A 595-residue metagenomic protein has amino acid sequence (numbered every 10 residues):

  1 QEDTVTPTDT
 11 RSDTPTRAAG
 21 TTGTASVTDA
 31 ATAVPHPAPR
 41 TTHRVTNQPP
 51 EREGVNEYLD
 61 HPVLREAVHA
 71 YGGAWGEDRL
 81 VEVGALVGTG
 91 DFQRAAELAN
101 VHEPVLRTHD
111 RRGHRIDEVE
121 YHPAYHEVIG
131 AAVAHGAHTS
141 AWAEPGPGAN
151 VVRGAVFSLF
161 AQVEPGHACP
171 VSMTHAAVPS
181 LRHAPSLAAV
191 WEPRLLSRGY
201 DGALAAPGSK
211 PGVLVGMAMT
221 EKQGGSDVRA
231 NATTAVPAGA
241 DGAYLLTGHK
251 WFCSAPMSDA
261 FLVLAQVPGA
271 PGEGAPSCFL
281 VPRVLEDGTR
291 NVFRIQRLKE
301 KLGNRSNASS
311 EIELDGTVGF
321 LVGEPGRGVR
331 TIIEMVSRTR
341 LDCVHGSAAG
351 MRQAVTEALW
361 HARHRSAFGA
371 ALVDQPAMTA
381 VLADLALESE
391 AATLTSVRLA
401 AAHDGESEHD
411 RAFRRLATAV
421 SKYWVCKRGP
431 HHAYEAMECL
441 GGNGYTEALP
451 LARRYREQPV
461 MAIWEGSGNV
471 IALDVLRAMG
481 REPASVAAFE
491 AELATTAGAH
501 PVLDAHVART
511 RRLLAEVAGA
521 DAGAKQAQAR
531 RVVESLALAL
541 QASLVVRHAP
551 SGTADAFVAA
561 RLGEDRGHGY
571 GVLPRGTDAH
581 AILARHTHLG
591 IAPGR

Functional and structural regions predicted by a protein language model:
T6, V27-G146, P165, I591-R595: Extended, charge-enriched "interface" segments that sit outside catalytic cores
H36-R40, R44, E53-G54, L59 (+7 more regions): Alpha-helix capping/hinge segments and adjacent helical runs
H114-L204, S254-P256, S389, T393 (+3 more regions): Internal helix-loop-helix
A243-R290: A short core secondary-structure module
D287-V292, Q296, E311-T339, T356-V373 (+2 more regions): A glycine-rich, basic-preceded beta-loop-alpha segment at the flavin cofactor/substrate interface of flavin-utilizing
N304-I333, G442-V470, V486, V507: Flexible glycine/proline-rich, aromatic-decorated loop/lid segments
E390-K422, M437-E438, L514-A529, V533 (+1 more regions): C-terminal helix-coil-helix/basic helical segment that borders enzyme active sites and/or dimer interfaces and provides
E492-R595: C-terminal amphipathic alpha-helical interaction region
